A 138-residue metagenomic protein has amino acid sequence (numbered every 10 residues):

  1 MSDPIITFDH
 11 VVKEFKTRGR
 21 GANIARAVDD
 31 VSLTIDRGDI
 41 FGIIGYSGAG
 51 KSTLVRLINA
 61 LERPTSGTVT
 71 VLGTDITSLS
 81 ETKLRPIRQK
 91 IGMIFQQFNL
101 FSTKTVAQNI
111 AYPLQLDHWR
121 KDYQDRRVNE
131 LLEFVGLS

Functional and structural regions predicted by a protein language model:
I44-Y46: The feature captures the beta-strand-to-loop junction immediately N-terminal to the Walker
N59: Helix-to-loop junction immediately C-terminal to a conserved catalytic motif
T65-T68, Y123: Conserved coupling/switch loops of ABC nucleotide-binding domains, chiefly the family-specific signature
G67-D75, I87: Conserved ABC transporter NBD signature motif
T74-D75, A111, Q115, D122-S138: Conserved ABC ATPase "signature" region
T103-Y112: Short coil-to-helix segment of the ABC ATPase nucleotide-binding domain corresponding to the Q-loop/switch region
